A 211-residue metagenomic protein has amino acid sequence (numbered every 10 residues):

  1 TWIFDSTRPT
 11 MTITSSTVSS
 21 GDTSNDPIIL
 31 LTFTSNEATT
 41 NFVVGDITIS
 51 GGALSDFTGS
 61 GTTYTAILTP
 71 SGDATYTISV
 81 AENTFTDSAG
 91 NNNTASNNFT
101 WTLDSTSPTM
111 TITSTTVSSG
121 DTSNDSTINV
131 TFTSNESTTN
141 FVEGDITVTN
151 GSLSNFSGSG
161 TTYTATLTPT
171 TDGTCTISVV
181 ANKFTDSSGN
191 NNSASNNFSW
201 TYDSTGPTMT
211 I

Functional and structural regions predicted by a protein language model:
T1-I211: Non-catalytic beta-sheet/beta-sandwich ligand-binding modules that flank or precede catalytic cores
